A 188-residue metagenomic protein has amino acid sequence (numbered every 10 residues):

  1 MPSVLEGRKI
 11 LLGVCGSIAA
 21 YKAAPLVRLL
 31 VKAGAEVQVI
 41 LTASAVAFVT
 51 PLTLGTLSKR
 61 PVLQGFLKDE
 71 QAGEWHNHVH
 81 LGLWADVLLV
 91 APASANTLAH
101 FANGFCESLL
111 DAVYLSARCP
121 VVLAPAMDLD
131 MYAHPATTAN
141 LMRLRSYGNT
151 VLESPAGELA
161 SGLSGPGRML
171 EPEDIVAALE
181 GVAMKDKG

Functional and structural regions predicted by a protein language model:
M1-V122, L129-G188: A cross-family phosphate/adenosyl-ligand binding-site feature
